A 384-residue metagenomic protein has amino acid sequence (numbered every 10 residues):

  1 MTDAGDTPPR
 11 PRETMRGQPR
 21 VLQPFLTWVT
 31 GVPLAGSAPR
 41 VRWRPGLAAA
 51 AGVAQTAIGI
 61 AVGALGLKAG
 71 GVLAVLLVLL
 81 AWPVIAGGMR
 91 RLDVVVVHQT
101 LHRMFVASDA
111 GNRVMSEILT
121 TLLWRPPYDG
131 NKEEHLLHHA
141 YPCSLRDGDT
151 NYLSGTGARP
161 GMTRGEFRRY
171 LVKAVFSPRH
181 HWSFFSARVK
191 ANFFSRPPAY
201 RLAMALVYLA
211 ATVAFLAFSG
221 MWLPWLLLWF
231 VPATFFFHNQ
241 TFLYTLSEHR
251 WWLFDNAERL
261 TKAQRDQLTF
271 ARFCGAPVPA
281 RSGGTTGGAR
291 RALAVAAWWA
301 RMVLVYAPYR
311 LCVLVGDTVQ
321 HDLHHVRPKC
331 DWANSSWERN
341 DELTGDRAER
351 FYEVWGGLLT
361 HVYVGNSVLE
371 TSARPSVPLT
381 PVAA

Functional and structural regions predicted by a protein language model:
M1-G87, R91-L92, V96-V97, L101 (+4 more regions): Non-catalytic, topology-defining segments of multipass membrane proteins
V84-V97, D129, H180-S183, W229-R259 (+1 more regions): Transmembrane alpha-helical segments that form the membrane-embedded catalytic/substrate-channel core of multi-pass
F105-L123, T150-R159, L260-R301: Juxtamembrane helix-capping/reentrant segments at transmembrane boundaries
T120, Y244-E248, V319: Generic alpha-helical structural context detector
A296-Q320: Functional transmembrane helices that form membrane-embedded active or gating regions
